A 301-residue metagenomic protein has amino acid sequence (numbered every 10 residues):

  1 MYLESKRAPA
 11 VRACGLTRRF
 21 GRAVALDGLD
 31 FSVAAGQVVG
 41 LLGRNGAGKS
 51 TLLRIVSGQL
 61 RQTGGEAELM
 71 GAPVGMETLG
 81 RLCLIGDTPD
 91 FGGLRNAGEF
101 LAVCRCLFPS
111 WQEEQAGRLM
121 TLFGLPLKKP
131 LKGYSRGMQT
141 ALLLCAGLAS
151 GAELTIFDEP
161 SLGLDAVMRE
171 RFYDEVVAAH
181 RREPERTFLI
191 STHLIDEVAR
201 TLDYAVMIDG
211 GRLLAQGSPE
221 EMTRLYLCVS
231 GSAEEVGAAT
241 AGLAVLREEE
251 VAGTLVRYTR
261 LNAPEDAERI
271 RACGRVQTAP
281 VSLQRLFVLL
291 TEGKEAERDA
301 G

Functional and structural regions predicted by a protein language model:
Y2-E4, A244-R247, V251-G301: C-terminal coupling/interaction segments
V11, L26-G28: Conserved structural motif at the start of ABC-family nucleotide-binding domains
V39-R44: The feature captures the beta-strand-to-loop junction immediately N-terminal to the Walker
S57: Helix-to-loop junction immediately C-terminal to a conserved catalytic motif
G64-T78: Conserved ABC transporter NBD signature motif
G86-L143: ABC-family P-loop ATPase nucleotide-binding domains
T155-E159, L164: Catalytic Walker B motif of ABC-type/P-loop ATPase nucleotide-binding domains
Y173, V177-L261: ABC transporter nucleotide-binding domain
